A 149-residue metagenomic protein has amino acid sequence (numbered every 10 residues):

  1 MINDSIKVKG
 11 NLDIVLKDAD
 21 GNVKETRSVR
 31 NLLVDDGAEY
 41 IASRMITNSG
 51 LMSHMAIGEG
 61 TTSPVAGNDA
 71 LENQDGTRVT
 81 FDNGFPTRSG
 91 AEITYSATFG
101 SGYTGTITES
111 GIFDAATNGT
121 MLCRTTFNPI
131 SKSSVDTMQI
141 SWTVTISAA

Functional and structural regions predicted by a protein language model:
M1-T108, A115-A149: Small cysteine-rich, disulfide-bonded extracellular modules of the LU/uPAR three-finger superfamily and closely related
